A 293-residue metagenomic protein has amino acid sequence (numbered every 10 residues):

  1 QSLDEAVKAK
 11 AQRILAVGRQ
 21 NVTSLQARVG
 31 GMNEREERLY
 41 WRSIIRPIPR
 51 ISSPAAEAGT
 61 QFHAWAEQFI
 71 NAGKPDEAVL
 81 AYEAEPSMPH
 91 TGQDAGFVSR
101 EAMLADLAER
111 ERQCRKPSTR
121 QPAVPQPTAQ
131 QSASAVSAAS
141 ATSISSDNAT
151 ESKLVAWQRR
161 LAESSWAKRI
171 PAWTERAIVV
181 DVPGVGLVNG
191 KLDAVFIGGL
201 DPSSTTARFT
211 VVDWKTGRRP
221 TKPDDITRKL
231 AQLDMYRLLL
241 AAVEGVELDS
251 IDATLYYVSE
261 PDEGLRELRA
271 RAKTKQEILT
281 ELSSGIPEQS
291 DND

Functional and structural regions predicted by a protein language model:
Q1-E34, Q93, S118-T119, P127 (+7 more regions): Accessory/regulatory regions of helicases
S2-G73: Segments forming glycine/polar-rich beta-alpha architectures that bind adenosine-containing cofactors
V7-K8, E37, P75, R100 (+2 more regions): Short amphipathic alpha-helical segments that mediate assembly, nucleic-acid/protein binding, or membrane association
E36, S53, E57-W65, A149-S152 (+7 more regions): Generic recognition of stable, solvent-exposed alpha-helical segments in well-folded globular domains
R38-R46, A81, S99, V212-G217 (+1 more regions): Short acidic (Asp/Glu) and glycine-rich catalytic loops that position anionic groups and cofactors
Y40-W41, Q61, W173, D193 (+1 more regions): Generic structural signal for residues positioned in beta-strands
I45-A177, D181-V182, S284-G285, S290-N292: A non-catalytic, helix-rich entry segment at domain boundaries
D181-I278: Mg2+/Mn2+-dependent nuclease catalytic core
